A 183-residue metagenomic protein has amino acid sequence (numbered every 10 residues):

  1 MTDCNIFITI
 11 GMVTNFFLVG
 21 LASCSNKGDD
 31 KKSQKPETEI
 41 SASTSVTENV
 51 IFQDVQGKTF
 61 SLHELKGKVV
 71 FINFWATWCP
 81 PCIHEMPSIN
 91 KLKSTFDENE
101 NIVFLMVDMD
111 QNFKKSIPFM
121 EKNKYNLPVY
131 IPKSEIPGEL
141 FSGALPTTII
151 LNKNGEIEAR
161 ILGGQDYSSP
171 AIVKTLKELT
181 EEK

Functional and structural regions predicted by a protein language model:
M1-G11: Bacterial N-terminal signal peptides that target proteins for export
L21-S23: C-terminal motif of bacterial Sec signal peptides marking the signal peptidase cleavage site
S25-K27: Bacterial signal peptide processing site
D30-H63: N-terminal "domain-start" segment that seeds a small globular fold
T47-E48, V70, L145-T147: Short loop/turn microsegments at loop-to-beta-strand junctions
L62-P80: Short active-site neighborhood of thiol/selenol oxidoreductases, capturing the structured segment around
H84-N123, S134-G138: Structural microenvironment flanking redox-active thiols in thiol-disulfide oxidoreductases
P118-Y125, P132-K177: Thiol/disulfide oxidoreductase modules built on the thioredoxin-like
